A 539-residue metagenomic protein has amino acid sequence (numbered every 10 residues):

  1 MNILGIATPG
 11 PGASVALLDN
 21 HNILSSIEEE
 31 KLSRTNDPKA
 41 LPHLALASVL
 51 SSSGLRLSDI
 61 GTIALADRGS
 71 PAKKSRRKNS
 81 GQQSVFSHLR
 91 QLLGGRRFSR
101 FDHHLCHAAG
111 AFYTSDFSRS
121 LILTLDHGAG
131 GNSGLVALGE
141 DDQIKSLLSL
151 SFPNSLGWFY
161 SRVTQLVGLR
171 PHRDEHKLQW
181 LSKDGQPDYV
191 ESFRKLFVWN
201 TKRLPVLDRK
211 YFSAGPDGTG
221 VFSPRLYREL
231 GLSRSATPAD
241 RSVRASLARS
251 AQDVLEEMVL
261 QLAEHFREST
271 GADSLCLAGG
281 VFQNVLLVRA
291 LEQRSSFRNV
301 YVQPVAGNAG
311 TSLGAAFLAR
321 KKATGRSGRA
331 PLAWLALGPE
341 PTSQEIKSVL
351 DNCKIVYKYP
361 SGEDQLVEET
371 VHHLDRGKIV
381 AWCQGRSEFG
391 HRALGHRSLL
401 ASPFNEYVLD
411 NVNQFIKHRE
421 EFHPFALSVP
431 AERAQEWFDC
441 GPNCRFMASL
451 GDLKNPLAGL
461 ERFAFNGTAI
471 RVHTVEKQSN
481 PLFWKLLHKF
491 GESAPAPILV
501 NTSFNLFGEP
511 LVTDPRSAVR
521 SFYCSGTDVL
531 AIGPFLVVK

Functional and structural regions predicted by a protein language model:
I3, G10-E29, S33-N36, F86-S99 (+7 more regions): Flexible beta->alpha loop and helix N-cap segments adjacent to enzyme active/binding sites
K31-L55, V259: N-terminal phosphate-binding loop and adjacent alpha-helix
L46-S52, I63-D67, L486, A494: Short HxH-centered metal-ligating active-site micro-motif
A47-G61, A263-G271: Phosphate/pyrophosphate-binding loops at sites that engage ATP/ADP/AMP, CoA/4′-phosphopantetheine, polyphosphate
L55-Q91, A109-G110: Short beta-strand-loop/turn "lid" adjacent to the catalytic site in phosphate-handling enzymes
R56-S70, F98-S99, G271-G280, V380-A381: Short glycine-rich phosphate-binding loop at a beta-alpha junction
F101, T237, R241-E257, E476 (+1 more regions): Short acidic-aromatic active-site loops that bind/stabilize oxyanions
R249-L275: Phosphate/ATP-binding catalytic cores across multiple sugar-kinase/actin-like superfamilies, primarily ASKHA
